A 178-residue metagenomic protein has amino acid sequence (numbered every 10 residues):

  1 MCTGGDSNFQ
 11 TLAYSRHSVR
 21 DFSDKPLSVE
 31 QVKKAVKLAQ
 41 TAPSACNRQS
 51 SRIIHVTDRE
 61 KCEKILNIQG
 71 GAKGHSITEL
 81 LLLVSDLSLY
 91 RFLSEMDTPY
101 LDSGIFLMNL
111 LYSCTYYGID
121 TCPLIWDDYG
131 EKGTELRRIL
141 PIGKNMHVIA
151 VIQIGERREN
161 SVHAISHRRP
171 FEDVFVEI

Functional and structural regions predicted by a protein language model:
M1-I178: Acidic, surface-exposed loops and disordered segments
